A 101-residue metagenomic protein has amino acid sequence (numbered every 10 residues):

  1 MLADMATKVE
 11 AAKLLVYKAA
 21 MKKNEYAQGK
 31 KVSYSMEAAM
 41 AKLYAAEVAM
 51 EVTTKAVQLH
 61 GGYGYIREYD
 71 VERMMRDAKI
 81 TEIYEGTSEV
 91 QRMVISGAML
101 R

Functional and structural regions predicted by a protein language model:
M1-R101: Alpha-helical interface subdomain recognition
